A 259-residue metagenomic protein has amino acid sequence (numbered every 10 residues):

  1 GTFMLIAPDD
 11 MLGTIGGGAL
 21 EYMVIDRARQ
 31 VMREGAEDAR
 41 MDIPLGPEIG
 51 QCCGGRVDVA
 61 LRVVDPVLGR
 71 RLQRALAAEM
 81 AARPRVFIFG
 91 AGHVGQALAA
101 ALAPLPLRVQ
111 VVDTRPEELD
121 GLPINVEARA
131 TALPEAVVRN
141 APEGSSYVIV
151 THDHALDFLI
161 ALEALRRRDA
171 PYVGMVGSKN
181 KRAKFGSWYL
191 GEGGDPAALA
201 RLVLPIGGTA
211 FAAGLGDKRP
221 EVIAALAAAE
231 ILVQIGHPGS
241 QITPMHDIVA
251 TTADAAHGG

Functional and structural regions predicted by a protein language model:
G1-V126, R139, E230, Q234-G259: Segments forming oxygen-rich coordination pockets for charged ligands
A99-A101, P123-I124, L159-E163, G186-W188: Short amphipathic alpha-helical segments
V112, I149-T151, L162-Y189: ADP-ribose/adenylate-binding Rossmann-like module
V126, S145-S146, P171: Conserved acidic residues
V126-A132: Conserved SAM-binding strand-loop segment of SAM-dependent methyltransferases
P134-E143: Short amphipathic alpha-helix with an adjacent loop that forms part of the alpha/beta core around
A155-L156: Cytosolic regulatory regions of ion transport systems
V176-G259: Adenosine-phosphate binding glycine-rich loop
